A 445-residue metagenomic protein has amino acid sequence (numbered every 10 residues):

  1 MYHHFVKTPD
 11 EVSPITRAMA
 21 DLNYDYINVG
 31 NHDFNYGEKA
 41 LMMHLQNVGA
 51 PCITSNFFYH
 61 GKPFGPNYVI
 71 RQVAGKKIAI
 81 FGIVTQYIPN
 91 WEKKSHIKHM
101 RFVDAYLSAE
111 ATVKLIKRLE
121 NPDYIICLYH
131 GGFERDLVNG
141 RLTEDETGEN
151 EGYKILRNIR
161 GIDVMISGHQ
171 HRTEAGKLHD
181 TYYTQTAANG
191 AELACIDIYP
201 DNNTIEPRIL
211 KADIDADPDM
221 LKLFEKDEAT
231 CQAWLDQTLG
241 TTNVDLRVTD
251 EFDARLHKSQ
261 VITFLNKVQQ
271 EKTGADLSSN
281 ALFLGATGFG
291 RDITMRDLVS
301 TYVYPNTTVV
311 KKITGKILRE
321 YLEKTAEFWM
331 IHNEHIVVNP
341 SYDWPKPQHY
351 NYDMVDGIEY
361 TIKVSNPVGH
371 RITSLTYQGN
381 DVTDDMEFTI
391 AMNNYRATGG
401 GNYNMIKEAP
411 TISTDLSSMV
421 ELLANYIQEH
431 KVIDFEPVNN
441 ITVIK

Functional and structural regions predicted by a protein language model:
M1-M220, L256-I262, K267-V268, E327 (+2 more regions): Acidic, metal/ion-coordinating pockets
Y2, N23, N35, E92 (+9 more regions): Generic, ordered loop/turn and secondary-structure boundary motif
A18, G240-T242, T249, F289-I293: Short, flexible segments with low predicted structural confidence
N47-S55, P66-Y68, K177-H179, F264-K267 (+1 more regions): Feature captures C-terminal
F224-T230, M419-A424: Short, Φ-rich (hydrophobic/aromatic) sequence segments
E228-L239: Acidic, glycine-rich low-complexity/disordered segments
Q237-K258: Glycine-rich phosphate/diphosphate-binding loops and the adjacent beta-loop-alpha structural elements that coordinate
